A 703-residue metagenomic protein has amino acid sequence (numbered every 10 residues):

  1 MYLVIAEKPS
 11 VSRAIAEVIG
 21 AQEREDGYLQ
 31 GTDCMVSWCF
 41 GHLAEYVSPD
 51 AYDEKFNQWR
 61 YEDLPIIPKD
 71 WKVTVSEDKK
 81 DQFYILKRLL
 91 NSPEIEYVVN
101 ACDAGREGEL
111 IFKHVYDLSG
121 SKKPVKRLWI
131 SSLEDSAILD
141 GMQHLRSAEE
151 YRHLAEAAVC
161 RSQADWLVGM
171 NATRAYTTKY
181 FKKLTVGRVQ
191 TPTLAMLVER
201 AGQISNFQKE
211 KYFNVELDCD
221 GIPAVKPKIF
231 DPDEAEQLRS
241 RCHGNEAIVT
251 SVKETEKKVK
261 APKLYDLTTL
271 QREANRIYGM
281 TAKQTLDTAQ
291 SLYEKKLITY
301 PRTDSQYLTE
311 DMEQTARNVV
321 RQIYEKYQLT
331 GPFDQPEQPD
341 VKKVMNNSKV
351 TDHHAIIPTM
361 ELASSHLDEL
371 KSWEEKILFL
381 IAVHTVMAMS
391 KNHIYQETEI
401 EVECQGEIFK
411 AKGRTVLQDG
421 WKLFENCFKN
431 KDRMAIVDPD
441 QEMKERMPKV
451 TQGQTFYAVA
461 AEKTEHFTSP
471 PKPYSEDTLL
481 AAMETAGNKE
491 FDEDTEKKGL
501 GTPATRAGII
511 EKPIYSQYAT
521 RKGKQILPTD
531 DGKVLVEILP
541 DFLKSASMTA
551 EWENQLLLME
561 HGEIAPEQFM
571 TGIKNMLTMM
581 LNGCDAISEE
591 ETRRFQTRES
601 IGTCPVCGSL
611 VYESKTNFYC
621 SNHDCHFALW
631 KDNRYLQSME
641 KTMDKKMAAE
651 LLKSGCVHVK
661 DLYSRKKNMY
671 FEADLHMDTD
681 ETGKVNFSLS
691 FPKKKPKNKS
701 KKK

Functional and structural regions predicted by a protein language model:
M1, P68-K72, P93-V99, T178-Y180 (+6 more regions): Glycine- and acidic
M1-S162, P339, M434, P470: Intrinsically disordered, low-complexity regulatory segments
Y2-L3, K79, L90, T173 (+3 more regions): Basic, low-complexity terminal or inter-domain segments flanking catalytic cores
P9-A16, D33-V36, F40, S76-K87 (+18 more regions): Amphipathic alpha-helical transducer elements in NTP-driven molecular machines
P93, A137-C219, E254-K258: C-terminal or mid-to-C-terminal helical accessory/interaction module adjacent to the motor/catalytic core
P232-Y265, Q271: Metal- or metallocofactor-binding catalytic centers and their adjacent structured scaffolds across diverse enzyme
